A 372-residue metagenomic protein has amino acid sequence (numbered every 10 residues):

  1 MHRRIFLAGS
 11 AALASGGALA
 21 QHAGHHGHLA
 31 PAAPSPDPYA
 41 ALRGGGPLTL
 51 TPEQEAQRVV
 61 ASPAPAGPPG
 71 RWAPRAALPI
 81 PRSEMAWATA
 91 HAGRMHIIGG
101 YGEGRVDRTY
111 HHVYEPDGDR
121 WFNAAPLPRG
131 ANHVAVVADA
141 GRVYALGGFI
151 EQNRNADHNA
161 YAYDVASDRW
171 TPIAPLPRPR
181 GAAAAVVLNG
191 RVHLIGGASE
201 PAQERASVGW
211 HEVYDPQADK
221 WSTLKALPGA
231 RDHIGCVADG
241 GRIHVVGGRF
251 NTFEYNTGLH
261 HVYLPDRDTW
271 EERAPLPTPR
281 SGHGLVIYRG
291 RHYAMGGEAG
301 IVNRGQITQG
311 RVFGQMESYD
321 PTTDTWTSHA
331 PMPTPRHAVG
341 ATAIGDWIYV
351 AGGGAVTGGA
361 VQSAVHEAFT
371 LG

Functional and structural regions predicted by a protein language model:
H2-I5, Q21-G372: Kelch-like beta-propeller repeat domains
I5-Q21: N-terminal export signals
